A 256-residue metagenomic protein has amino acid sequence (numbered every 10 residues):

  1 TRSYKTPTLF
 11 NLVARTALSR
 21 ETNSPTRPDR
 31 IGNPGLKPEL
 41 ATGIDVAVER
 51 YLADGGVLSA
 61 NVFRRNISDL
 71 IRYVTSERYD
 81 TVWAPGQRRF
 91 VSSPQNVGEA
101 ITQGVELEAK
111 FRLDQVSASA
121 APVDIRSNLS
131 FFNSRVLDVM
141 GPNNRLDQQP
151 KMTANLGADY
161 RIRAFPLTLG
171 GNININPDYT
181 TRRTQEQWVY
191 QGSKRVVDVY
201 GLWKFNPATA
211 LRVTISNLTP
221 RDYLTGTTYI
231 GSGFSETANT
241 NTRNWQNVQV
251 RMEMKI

Functional and structural regions predicted by a protein language model:
T1, A47-E49, E108-R112, N128 (+4 more regions): Transmembrane beta-barrel domains of outer membrane proteins
T1-R2, N11, R15, L58-R64 (+3 more regions): Transmembrane beta-barrel strands of outer-membrane/channel proteins
Y4, S68, I175-R182, L202-I256: C-terminal beta-signal and adjacent terminal beta-strands/loops of Gram-negative outer-membrane beta-barrel proteins
K5-S59, R64-I67, P85-R112, Q149-M152 (+3 more regions): Outer-membrane beta-barrel signature, preferentially recognizing the C-terminal barrel domain of Gram-negative
T8-R15, T22-P25, L70-E77, A120-A121 (+3 more regions): Outer-membrane beta-barrel translocator domains and adjoining extracellular loop/strand segments of Gram-negative
L40, R50-D54, N66, I101 (+7 more regions): Outer-membrane beta-barrel strand-turn architecture
D54-G56, S119-I125, M152-A154, F165-L169 (+3 more regions): Outer-envelope beta-barrel architecture signal
V62-N66, W83-R183: Gram-negative outer-membrane beta-barrel transporters
